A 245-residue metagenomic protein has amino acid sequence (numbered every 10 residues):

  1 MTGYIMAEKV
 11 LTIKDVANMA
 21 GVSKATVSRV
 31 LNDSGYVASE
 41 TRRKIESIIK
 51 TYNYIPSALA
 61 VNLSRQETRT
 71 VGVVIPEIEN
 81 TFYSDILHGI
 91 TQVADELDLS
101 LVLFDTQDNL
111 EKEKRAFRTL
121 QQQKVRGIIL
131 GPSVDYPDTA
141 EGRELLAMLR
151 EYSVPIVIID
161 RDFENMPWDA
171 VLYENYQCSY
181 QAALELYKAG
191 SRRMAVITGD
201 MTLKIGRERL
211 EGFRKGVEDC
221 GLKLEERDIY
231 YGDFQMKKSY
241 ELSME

Functional and structural regions predicted by a protein language model:
M1-E8, M19, T51, Q92-S100 (+4 more regions): Bacterial carbohydrate/catabolite-sensing allosteric modules
M1-R69, I156, E211: N-terminal helix-turn-helix DNA-binding module of bacterial transcription factors
Y4-T12, K50-H88, E96-L99, Q107-D108 (+1 more regions): N-terminal helix-turn-helix/winged-helix DNA-binding helices and compositionally similar short basic alpha-helical
T12, T26, T41, A58-L59 (+9 more regions): Hydrophobic alpha-helical segments typical of transmembrane helices and their membrane-interface/capping positions
D15, D33, N109, E174-N175 (+1 more regions): Acidic/polar helix N-cap motif
M19, K24-R29, L63-E79, I129 (+2 more regions): Short beta-strand segments enriched in small/hydrophobic residues
L31-S34, I78-E79, D108, V134-D135 (+2 more regions): Short, glycine/serine-rich, charged loops/turns that create anion-binding and catalytic segments at active sites
E111-R115: Conserved ATP-dependent adenylate/AMP-binding module captured primarily in the ANL superfamily
